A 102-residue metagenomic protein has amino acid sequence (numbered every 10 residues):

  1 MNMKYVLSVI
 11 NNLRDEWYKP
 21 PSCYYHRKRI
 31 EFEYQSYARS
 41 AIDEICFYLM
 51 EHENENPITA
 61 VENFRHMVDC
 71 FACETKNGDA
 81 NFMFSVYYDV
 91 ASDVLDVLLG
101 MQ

Functional and structural regions predicted by a protein language model:
M1-C23: Extreme N-terminal leader/activation tails
M1-K4, C23, H52, D96-Q102: Short intrinsically disordered terminal tails
N2, K28-Y37, A80-D89: Tandem-repeat/low-complexity and Cys-motif detector
N2, Q35-R39, V68, A72-T75: A generic structural signal for ordered secondary structure
S8, L13-D15, C46, E62-N63 (+2 more regions): Intrinsically disordered and other compositionally biased segments
N11, Q35-D43, S85-S92, D96: Generic structural signal for well-ordered, non-transmembrane alpha-helical segments in soluble/cytosolic regions
E16-H66: Amphipathic alpha-helical interaction modules
H66-Q102: Amphipathic alpha-helical binding modules
